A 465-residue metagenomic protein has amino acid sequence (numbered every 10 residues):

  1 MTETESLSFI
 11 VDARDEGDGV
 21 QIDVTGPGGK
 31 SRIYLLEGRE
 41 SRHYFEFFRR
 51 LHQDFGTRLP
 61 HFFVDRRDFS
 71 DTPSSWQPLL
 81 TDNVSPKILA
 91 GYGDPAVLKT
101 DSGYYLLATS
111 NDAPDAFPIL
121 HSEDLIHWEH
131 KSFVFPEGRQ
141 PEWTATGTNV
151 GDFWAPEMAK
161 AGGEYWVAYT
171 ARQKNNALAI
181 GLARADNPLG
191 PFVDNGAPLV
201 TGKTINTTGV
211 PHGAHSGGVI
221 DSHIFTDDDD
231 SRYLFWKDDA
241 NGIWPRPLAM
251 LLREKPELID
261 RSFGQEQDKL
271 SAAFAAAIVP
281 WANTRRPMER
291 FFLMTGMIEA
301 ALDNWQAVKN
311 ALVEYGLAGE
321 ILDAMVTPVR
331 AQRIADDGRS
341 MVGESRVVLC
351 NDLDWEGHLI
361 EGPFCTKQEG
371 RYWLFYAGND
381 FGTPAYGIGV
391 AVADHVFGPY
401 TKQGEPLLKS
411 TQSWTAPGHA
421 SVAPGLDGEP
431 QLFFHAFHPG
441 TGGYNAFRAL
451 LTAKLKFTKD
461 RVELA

Functional and structural regions predicted by a protein language model:
T2, F9-I22, P27-G28, L36-A465: Carbohydrate-active catalytic/glycan-binding domains of CAZyme proteins, especially the secreted or lumenal ectodomains
